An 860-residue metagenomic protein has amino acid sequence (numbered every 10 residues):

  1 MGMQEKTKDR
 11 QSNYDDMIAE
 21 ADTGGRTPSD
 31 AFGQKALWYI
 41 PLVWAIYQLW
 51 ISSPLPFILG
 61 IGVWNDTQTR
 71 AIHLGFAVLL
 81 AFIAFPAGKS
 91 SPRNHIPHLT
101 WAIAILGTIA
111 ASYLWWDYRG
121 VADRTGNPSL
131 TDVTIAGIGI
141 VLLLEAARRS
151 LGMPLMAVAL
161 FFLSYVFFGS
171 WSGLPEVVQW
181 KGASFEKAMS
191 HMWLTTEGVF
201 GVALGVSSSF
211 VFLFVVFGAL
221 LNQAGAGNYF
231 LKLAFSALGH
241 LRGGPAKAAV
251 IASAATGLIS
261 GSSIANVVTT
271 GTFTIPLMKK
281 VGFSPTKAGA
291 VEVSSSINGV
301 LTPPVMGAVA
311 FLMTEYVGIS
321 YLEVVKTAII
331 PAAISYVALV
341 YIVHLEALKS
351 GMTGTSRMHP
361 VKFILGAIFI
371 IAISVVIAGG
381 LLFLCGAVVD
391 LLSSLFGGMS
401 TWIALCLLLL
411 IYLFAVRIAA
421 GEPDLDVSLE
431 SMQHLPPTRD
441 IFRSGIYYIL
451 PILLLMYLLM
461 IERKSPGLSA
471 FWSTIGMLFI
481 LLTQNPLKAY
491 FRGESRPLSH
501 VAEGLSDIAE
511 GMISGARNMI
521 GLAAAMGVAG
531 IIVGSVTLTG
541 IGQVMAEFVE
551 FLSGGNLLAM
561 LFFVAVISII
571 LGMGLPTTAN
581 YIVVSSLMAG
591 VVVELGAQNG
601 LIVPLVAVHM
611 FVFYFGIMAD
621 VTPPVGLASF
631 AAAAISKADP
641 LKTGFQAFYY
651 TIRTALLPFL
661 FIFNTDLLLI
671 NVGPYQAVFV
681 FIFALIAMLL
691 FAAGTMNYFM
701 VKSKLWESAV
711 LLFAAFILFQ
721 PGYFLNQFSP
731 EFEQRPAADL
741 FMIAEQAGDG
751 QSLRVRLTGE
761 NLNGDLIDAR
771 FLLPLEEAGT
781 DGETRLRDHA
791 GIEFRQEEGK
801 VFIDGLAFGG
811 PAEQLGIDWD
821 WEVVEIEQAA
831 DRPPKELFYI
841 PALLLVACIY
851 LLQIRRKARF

Functional and structural regions predicted by a protein language model:
M1-G126, V133-G137, A338, F719: Conserved, well-structured core domains of diverse proteins
G2-F32, K326-R517, F630-F719, Y723-L725 (+1 more regions): Long, contiguous bundles of hydrophobic transmembrane helices that form the permeation core of multi-pass
L130-T134, E197-F210, A237-A249, V281-K287 (+5 more regions): Membrane-interfacial loop-to-helix junctions in multi-pass transporters
E145, S150, L160-Y165, G169 (+13 more regions): Core transmembrane alpha-helical segments of multi-pass membrane transporters/permeases
S209, P833-A858: Selective detector of the "anchor" transmembrane alpha-helix that sits immediately C-terminal
L231-G299, V305-L312, G318-I319, T577-G616 (+1 more regions): Hydrophobic transmembrane alpha-helices that form the pore/transport pathway of multi-pass ion and small-solute
F728, V801-A807, A812-P834: Conserved PDZ fold ligand-binding element
R735-I803, D831-E836: PDZ/PDZ-like peptide-tail recognition elements
